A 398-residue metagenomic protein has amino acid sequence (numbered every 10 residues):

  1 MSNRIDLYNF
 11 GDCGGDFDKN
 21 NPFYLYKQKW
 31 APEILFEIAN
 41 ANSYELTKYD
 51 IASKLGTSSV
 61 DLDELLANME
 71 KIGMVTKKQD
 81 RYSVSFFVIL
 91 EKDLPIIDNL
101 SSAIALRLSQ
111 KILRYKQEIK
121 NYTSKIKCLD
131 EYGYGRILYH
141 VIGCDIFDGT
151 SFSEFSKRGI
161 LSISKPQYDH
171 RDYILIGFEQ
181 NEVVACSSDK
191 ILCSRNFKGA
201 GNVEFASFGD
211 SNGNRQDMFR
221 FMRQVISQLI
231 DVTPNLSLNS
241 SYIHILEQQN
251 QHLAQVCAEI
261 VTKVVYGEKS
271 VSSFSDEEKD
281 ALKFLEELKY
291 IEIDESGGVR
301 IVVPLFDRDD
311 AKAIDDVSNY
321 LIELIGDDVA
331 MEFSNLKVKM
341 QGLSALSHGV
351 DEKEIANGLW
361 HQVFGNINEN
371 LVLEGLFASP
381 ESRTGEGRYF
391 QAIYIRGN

Functional and structural regions predicted by a protein language model:
N3-L35, G133, L138, I142-G143 (+1 more regions): Short alpha-helical segments that sit at the start of domains
P22-P32, V60-D61, N68-T76, D80-I97: Basic, glycine-/proline-tolerant helical and adjacent loop/strand elements that line or dock onto nucleic-acid
N42-L55, V256-D276: Short acidic, hydrophobic short linear motifs in intrinsically disordered regions
S53-I72, K77, S272-L288, I293: Short amphipathic alpha-helical interaction segments
D80-F87, S296-L305: Minor-groove-contacting beta-hairpin "wing" of winged helix-turn-helix DNA-binding domains
F86-K120, L305-V338: Short, amphipathic alpha-helical interaction segments positioned at domain boundaries
D98-N202: Extended alpha-helical scaffolding regions
L129-Y134, L321-Q362, L371, S382-G397: Phosphate/adenylate-binding glycine loop and adjacent helical scaffold
